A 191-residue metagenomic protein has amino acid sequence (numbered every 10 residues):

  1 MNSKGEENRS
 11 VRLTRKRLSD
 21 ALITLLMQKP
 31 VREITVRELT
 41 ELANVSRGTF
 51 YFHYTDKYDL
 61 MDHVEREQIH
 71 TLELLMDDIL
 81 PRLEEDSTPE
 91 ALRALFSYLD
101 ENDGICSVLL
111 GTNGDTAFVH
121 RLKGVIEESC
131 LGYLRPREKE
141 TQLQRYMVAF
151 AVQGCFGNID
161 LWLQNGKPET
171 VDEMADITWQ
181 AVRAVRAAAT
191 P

Functional and structural regions predicted by a protein language model:
M1-K29, E38, L42: Basic, helix-initiating cap at the start of DNA-binding domains
N2, L131, L161-P191: C-terminal peripheral helix-coil segments that are non-catalytic and often amphipathic
T24-V31, L75, I79, N102 (+2 more regions): Basic, amphipathic alpha-helical hairpins
L25-D59: Helix-turn-helix
I34-T35, S107-L109, V171: Short, hydrophobic secondary-structure boundary micro-motifs
T35-V36, V64-E73: Short, basic, alpha-helical segments at the C-terminal edge of helix-turn-helix-like DNA-binding modules
D77-I105: Hydrophobic alpha-helical connector segments
N113-E138, Q142-F156, R183, A187: Amphipathic alpha-helical packing segments from all-alpha helical-bundle domains
